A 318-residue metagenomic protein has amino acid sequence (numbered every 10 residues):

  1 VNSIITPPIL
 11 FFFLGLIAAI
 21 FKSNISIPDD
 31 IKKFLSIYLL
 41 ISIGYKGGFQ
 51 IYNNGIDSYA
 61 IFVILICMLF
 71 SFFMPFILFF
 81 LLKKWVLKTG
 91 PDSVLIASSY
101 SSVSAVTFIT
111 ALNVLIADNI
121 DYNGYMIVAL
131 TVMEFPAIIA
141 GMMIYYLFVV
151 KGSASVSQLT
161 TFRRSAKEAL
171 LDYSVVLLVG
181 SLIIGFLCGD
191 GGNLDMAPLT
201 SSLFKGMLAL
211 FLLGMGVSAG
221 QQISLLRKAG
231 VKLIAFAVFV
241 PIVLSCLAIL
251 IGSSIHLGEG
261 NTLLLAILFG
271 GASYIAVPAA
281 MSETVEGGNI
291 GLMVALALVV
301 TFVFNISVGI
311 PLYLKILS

Functional and structural regions predicted by a protein language model:
V1-A18, D29, I56-M215, A229-G230 (+2 more regions): Alpha-helical transmembrane segments of multi-pass small-molecule/ion transporters
I20-I37, Q50-N53: Membrane-interface helix-loop junction between the first two transmembrane segments
N24-I25, S218-K232: Juxtamembrane membrane-water interface segments of multi-pass membrane proteins, especially cytoplasmic-side
K33-S36, S42, M68: Metallocofactor- and cofactor-centric catalytic cores in central/energy metabolism, strongly enriched
I41-D57: Active-site-flanking structural segment that lines cofactor/substrate pockets
G44, M215-G216: Specific transmembrane alpha-helix
